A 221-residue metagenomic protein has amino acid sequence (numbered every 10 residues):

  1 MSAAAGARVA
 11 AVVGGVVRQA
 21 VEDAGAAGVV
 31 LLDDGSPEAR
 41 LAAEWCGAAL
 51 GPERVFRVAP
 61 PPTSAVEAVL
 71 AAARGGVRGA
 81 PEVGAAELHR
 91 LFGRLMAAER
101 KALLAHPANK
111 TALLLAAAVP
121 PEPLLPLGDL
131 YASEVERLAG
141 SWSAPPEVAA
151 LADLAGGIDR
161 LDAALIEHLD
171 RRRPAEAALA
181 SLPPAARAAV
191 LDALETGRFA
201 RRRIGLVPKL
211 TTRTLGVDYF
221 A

Functional and structural regions predicted by a protein language model:
M1-A221: ATP/NTP-dependent adenylation/nucleotidyl-transfer catalytic domains that generate, transfer, or process NMP-activated
